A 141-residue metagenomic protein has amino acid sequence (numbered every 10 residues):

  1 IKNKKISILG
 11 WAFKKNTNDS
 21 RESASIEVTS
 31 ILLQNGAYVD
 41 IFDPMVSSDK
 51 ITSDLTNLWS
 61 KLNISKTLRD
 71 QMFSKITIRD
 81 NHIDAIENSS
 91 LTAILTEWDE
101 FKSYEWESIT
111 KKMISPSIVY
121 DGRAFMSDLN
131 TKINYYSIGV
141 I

Functional and structural regions predicted by a protein language model:
I1-I141: Structural/interface elements that position substrates and couple domains in central-metabolism enzymes
